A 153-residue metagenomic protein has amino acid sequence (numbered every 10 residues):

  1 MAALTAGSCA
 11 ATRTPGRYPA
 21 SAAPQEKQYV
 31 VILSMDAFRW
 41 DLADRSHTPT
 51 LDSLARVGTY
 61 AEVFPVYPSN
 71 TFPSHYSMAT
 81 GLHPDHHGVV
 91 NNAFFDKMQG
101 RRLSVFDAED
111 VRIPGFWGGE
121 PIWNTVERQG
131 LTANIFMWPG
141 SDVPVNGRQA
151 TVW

Functional and structural regions predicted by a protein language model:
M1-A3: Sec-dependent N-terminal signal peptides
T5-S8: C-terminal motif of bacterial Sec signal peptides marking the signal peptidase cleavage site
T12-E62: Active-site-proximal N-terminal segment of extracellular/periplasmic enzymes that hydrolyze or transfer
L33-A37, F64-V66, F136-S141: Active-site-proximal beta-strand/loop segments in catalytic clefts of secreted hydrolases
D36, M78, V126: A residue-level signal for conserved active-site and pocket-lining positions in enzyme catalytic cores
A37-L42, E62-P65, A108-I113, W123: Second-shell loop/turn segments in exported
D41-H87, N134: Short, structured active-site-proximal loop/turn typified by the sulfatase FGly-forming signature C/S-X-P-X-R
H83, V89-W153: His/Asp/Glu-rich, glycine-adjacent segments that coordinate divalent cations and/or stabilize oxyanion chemistry on
